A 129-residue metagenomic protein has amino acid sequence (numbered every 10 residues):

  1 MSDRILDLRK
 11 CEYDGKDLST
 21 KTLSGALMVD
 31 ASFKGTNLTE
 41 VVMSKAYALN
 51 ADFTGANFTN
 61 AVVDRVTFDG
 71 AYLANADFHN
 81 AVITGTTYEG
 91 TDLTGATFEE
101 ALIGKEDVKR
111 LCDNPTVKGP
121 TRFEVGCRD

Functional and structural regions predicted by a protein language model:
M1-D129: Tandem repeat scaffolds
